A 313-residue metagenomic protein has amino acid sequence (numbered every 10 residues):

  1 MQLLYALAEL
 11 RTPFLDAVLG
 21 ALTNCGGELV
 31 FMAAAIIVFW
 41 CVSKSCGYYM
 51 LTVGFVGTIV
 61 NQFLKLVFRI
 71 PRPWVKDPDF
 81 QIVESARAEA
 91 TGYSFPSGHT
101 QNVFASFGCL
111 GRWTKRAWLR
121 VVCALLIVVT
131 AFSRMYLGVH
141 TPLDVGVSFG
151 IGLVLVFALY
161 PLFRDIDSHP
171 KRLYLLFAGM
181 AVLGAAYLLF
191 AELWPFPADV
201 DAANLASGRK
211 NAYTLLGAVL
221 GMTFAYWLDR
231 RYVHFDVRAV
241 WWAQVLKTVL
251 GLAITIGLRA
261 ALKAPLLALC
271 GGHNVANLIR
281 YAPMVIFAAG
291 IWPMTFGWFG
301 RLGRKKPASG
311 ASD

Functional and structural regions predicted by a protein language model:
M1-T12, V30-A34, F39-Y49, F55: N-terminal capping/interface segment
M1-V30, N61-G92, V200-A203, R209-Y213 (+3 more regions): N-terminal transmembrane-helix/juxtamembrane module of multi-pass inner/ER membrane proteins
V18-L19, A33-A35, W40-C41, Y48 (+2 more regions): Membrane-embedded catalytic cores of phosphoryl/pyrophosphoryl-handling enzymes
Y49, V53-V67: N-terminal signal-anchor transmembrane alpha helix
